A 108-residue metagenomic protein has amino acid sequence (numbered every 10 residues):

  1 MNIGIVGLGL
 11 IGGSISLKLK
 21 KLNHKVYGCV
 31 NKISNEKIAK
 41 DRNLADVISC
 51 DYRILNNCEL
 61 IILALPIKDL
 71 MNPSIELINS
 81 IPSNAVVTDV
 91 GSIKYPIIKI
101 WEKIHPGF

Functional and structural regions predicted by a protein language model:
M1-Y52: NAD(P)+-binding Rossmann beta1-loop-alpha1 motif at the extreme N-terminus of oxidoreductases
I3, I61, V87: Receiver (REC) domain switch-region micro-motif
G12, K68-D69, K94: Glycine-rich nucleotide phosphate-binding loop and flanking beta-alpha elements of Rossmann-like dinucleotide-binding
G28, I62-L63: Conserved SAM-binding loop
N31-K32, L65-P66, V90: Short beta->alpha hinge that forms the Motif I/post-I loop of the SAM-binding pocket
Y52-L55, S92-I93: Short, acidic/turn-prone active-site loops that include or flank metal/cofactor- and phosphate-binding residues
C58: An anion/phosphate-binding loop that grips the pyrophosphate of nucleotide cofactors and donors
P73-F108: Rossmann-like NAD(P)(H) cofactor-binding subdomain of soluble oxidoreductases
